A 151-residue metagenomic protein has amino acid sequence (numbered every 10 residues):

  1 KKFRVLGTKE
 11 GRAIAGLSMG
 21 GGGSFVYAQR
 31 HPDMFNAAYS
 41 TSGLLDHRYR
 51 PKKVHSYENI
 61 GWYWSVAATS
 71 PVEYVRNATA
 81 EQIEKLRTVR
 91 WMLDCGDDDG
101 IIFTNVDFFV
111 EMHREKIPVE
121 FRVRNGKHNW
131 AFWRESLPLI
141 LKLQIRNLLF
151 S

Functional and structural regions predicted by a protein language model:
K1-S151: Non-catalytic cap/lid and distal C-terminal segments of serine-dependent acyl enzymes
